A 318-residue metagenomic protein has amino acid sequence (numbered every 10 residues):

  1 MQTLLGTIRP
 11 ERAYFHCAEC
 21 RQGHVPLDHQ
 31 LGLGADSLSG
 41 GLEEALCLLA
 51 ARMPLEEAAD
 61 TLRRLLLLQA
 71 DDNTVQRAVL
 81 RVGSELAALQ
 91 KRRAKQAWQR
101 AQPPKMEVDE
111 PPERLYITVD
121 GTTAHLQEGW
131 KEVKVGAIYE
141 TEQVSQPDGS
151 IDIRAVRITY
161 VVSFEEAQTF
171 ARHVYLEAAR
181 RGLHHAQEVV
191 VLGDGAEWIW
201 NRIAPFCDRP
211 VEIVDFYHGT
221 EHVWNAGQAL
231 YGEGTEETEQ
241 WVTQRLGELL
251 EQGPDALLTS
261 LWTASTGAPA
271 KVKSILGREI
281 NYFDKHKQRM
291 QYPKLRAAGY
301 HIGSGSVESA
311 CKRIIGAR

Functional and structural regions predicted by a protein language model:
M1-R12: N-terminal juxtadomain amphipathic helix that follows a signal peptide/anchor or precedes a small N-terminal auxiliary
Y14-R318: Catalytic center-proximal scaffold of phosphoryl-transfer enzymes
